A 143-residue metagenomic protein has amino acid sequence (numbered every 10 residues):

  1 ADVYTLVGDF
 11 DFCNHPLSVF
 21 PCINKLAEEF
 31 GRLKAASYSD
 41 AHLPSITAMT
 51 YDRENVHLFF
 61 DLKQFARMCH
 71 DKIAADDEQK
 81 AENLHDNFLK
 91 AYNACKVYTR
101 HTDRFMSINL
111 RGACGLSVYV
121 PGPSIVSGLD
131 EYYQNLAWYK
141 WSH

Functional and structural regions predicted by a protein language model:
A1-H143: Terminal, contiguous helix-loop blocks that mediate binding/assembly
